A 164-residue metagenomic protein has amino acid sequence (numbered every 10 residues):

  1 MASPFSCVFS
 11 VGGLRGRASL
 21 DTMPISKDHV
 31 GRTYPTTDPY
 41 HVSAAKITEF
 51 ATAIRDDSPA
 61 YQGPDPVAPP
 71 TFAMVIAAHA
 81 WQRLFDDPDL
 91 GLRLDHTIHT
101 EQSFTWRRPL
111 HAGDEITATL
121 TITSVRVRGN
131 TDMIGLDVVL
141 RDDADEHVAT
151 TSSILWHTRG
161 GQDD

Functional and structural regions predicted by a protein language model:
V11-T22: Short, Lys/Arg-enriched N-terminal segments with co-localized hydrophobic residues within the first ~10-30 amino acids
L20-E101: Hot-dog-fold acyl-thioester-processing enzymes
L20-I25, W106-D164: HotDog/MaoC-like acyl-thioester-processing domains
